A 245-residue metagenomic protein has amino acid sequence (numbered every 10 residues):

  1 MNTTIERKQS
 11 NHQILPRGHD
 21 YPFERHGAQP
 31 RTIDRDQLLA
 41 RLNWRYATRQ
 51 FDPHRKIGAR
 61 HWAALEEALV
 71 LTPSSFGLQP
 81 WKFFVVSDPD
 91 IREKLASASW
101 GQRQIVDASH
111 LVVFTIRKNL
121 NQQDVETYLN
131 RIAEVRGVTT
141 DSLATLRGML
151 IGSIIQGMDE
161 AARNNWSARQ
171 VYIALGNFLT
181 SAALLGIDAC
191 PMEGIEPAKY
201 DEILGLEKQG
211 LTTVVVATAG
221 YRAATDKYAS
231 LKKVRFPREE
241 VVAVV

Functional and structural regions predicted by a protein language model:
M1-V245: Acidic, surface-exposed loops and disordered segments
